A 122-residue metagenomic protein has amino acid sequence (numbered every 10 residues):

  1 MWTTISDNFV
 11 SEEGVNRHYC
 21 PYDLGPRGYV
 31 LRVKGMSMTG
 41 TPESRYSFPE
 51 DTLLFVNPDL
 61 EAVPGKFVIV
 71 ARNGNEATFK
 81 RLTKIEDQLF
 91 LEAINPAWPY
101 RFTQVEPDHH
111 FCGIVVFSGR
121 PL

Functional and structural regions predicted by a protein language model:
M1-P49, A77, F117-L122: Short, positionally conserved secondary-structure boundary motifs
R27-V30, V63-V68: Short, hydrophobic/aromatic-rich segments at coil-to-beta transitions
G35-S37, R72, A93-P96: Short acidic, glycine-rich loop/turn motifs
T39-S47, N57-E61, E106: Short, surface-exposed secondary-structure edge patches
D51-L53, K66: Structural motif
G65-L89: Short, compositionally biased
K84-L122: Glycine- and charge-enriched low-complexity intrinsically disordered segments
